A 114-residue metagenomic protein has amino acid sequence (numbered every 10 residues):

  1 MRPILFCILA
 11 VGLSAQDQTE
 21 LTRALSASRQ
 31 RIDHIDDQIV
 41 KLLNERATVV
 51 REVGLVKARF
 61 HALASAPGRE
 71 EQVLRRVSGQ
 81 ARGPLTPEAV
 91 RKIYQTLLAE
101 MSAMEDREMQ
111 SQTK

Functional and structural regions predicted by a protein language model:
M1-C7: Sec-dependent signal peptide recognition, specifically the positively charged N-region followed immediately by
C7-A15: Hydrophobic h-region of N-terminal signal peptides that target proteins for export in Gram-negative bacteria
Q16-K114: Domain-level signature for soluble enzymes in the chorismate/prephenate branch of the shikimate pathway
